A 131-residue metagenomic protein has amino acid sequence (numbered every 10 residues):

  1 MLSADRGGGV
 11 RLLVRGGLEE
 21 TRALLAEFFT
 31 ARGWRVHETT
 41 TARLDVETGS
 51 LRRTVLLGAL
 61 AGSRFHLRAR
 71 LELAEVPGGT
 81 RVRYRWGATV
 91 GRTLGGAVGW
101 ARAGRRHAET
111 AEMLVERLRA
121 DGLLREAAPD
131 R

Functional and structural regions predicted by a protein language model:
M1-R131: Ser/Thr-rich, low-complexity intrinsically disordered terminal regions
